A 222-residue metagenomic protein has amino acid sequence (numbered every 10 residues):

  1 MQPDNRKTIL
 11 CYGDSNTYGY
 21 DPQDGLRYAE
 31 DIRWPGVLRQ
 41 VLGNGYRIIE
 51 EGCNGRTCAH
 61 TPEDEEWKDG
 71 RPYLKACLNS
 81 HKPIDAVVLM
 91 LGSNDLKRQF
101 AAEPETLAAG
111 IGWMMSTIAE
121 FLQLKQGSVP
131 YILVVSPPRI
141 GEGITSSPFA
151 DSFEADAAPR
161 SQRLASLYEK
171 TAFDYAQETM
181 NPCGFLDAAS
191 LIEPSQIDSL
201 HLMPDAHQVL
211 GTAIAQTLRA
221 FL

Functional and structural regions predicted by a protein language model:
M1-C53, A59-D64, A76-H81, V87 (+2 more regions): Serine-esterase "nucleophile elbow" of acetyl-processing enzymes
Q2-N5, K68-L222: Alpha-helical cap/lid subdomain in secreted, periplasmic, or secretory-pathway luminal O-acyl-processing enzymes
N16-T17, N54, N94, P138: Catalytic metal-binding/acid-base residues of hydrolase active sites
Y20-P22, C58-P62, P104-A108, D151-S152: N-terminal start-of-chain detector that recognizes signal peptides and the immediate post-cleavage beginning
